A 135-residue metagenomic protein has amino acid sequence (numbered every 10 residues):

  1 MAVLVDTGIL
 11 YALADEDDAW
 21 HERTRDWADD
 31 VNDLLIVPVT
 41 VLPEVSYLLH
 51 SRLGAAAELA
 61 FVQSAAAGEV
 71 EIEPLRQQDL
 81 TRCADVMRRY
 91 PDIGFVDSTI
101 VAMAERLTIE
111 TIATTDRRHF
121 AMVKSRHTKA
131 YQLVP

Functional and structural regions predicted by a protein language model:
M1, V101, E105-P135: Acidic, PIN/NYN-like endoribonuclease modules and their adjacent C-terminal/linker elements
M1-V37, H50-V62, R126-H127: Short, well-structured N-terminal submotif of metal-dependent ribonuclease cores
V3-D6, V37-V39, I93-F95, D116 (+1 more regions): Histidine- and aromatic-rich ligand-binding microenvironments
G8-I9, T40, Q78, R118: Alpha-helix/helix-capping structural signal
I9, E44-V45, S64, R82: A general alpha-helix detector
D30-L34, A67-G68, R89: Structured helix-beta-strand junction loops
E71-T115: Active-site neighborhoods of divalent-metal-dependent phosphate/nucleic-acid chemistry enzymes
